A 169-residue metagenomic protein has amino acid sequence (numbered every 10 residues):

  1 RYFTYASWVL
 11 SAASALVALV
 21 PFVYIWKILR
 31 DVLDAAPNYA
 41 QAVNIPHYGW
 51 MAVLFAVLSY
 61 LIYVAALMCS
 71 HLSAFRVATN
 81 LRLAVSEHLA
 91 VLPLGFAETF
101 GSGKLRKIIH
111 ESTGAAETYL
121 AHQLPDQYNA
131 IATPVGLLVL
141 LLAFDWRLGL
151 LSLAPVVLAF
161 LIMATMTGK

Functional and structural regions predicted by a protein language model:
R1, A40-I45, E111-S112, D126-Q127: Helix-boundary and loop/linker segments of multi-pass membrane transporters
R1, L33-P37, P93-F96, T113 (+2 more regions): A general structural signal marking secondary-structure boundaries and capping sites
T4-A65, L142-R147: Transmembrane helix-loop-helix hairpins at lipid-water interfaces of multipass membrane proteins, especially the type-1
T4-S14, D126-K169: Transmembrane helices of ABC transporter permease
A18-W26, F55-S102, R106, H110 (+2 more regions): Juxtamembrane helix-loop junctions of ABC transporter transmembrane domains
W26-P37, H110, A121, A132 (+3 more regions): Regular secondary-structure segments
L33, A90-P93, A97, L150 (+1 more regions): A structural signal for long alpha-helical coiled-coils and helix-turn connectors that form the cytosolic signaling
